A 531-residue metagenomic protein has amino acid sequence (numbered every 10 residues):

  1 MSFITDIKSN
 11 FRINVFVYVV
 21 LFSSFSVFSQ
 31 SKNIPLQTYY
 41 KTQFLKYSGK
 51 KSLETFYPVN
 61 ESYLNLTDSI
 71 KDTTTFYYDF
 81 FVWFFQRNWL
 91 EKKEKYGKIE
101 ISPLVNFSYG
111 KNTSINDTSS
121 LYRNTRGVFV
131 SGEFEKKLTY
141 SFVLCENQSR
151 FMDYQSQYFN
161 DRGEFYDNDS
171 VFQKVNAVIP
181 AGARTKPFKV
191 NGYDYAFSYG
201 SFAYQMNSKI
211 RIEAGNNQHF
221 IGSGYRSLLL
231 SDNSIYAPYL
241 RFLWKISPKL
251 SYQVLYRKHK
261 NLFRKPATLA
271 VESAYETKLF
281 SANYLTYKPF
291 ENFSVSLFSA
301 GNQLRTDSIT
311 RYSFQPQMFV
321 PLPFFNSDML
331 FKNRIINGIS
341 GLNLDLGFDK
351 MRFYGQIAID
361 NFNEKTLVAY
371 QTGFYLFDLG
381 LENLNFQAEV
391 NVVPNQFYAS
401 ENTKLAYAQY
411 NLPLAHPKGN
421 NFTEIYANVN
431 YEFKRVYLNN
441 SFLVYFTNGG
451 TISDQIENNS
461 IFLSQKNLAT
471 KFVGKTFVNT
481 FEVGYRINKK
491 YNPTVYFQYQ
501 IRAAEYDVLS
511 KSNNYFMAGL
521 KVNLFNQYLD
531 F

Functional and structural regions predicted by a protein language model:
M1-F3, H259-N261, Y445-N448: Short regulatory "switch" loops immediately downstream of catalytic or recognition motifs within protein catalytic
M1-N33, F531: Bacterial Sec-dependent N-terminal signal peptides
F3-I4, F84, F324, L381: Short, aromatic- and cysteine-enriched interfacial helices/patches that mediate contacts at lipid membranes
T5, V17, S62, F76-Y77 (+4 more regions): Intrinsically disordered, low-complexity N-terminal regions enriched in serine/proline/glycine with scattered basic
I7, F22, R123, N207-S208 (+5 more regions): A broadly tuned, weak detector of single residues within folded domains
S31-S294, G301-R305, V368, T372-P394 (+3 more regions): Outer-membrane beta-barrel channel domains
Y195, E291-F531: Exposed, low-structure sequence patches enriched in small/polar residues
